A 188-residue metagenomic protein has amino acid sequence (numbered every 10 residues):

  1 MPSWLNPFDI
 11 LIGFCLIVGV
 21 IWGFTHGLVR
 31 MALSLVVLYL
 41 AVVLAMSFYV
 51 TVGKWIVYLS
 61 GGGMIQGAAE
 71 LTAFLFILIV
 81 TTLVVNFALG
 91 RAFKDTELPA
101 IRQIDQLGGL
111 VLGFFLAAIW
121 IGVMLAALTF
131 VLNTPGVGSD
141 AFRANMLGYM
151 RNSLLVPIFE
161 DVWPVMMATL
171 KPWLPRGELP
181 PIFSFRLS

Functional and structural regions predicted by a protein language model:
M1-S188: Alpha-helical transmembrane segments and their juxtamembrane interface "caps" in small multi-pass membrane proteins
